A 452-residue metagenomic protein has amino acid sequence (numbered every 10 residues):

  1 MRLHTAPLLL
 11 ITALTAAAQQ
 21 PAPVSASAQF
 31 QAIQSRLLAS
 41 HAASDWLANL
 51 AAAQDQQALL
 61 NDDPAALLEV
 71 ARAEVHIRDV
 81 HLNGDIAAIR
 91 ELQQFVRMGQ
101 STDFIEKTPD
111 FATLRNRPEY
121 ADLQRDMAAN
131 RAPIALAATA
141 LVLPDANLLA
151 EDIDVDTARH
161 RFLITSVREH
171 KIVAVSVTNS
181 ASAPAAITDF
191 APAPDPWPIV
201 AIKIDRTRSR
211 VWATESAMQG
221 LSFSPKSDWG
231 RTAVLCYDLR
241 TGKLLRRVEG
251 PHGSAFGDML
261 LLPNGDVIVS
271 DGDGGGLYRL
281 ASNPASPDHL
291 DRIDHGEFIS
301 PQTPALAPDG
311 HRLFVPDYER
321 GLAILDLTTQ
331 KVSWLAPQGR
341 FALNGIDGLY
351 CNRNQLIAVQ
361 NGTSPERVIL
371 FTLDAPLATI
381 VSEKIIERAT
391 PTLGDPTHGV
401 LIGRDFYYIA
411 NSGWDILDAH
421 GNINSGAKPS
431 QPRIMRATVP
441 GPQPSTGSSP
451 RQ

Functional and structural regions predicted by a protein language model:
A39-A51, G84: Helix-turn-helix repeat elements of alpha-solenoid scaffolds
A73-V75, S101-M127: TPR/TPR-like alpha-solenoid helical repeat scaffolds
R131-A135, T139-V173, S430-P432: Beta-strand-rich domains and repeat architectures in extracellular enzymes and scaffolds, especially beta-propellers
A137-P144, S182-P192, K243-E249, P287-G296 (+2 more regions): A short beta-strand motif characteristic of beta-propeller blades
P144-H160, V167, A193-R208, T214-Q219 (+5 more regions): Beta-rich, blade/repeat-based domains predominating in secreted/periplasmic proteins but also intracellular
V167, S216-M218, G272-G274, S282 (+4 more regions): Short loop/turn segments immediately following the C-termini of beta-strands
S176-A181, D238-K243, A281-S286, D326-Q330 (+2 more regions): Short loop/turn segments that connect beta-strands within beta-propeller blades
A213-G230, N411-Q431: Short, conserved, GDST-rich strand-edge loop motifs in beta-rich repeat architectures
